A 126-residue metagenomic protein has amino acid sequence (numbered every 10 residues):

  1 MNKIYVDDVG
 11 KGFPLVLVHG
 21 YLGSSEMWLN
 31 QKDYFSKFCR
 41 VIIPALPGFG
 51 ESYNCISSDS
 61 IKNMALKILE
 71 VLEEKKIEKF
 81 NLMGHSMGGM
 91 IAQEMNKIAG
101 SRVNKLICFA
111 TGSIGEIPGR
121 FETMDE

Functional and structural regions predicted by a protein language model:
M1-K3: N-terminal cap/lid segment of alpha/beta-hydrolase-fold proteins
Y5-N54, V71: Conserved HGGG/HGGXW glycine-rich cap/lid loop of the alpha/beta-hydrolase fold
Y21, N30-D33, I56-D59, N96-K97 (+1 more regions): Short, glycine/charged-enriched secondary-structure capping and boundary segments
G23, G48, G89, S113-I114: Active-site micro-motifs of SAM-dependent methyltransferase domains
I42-M83, I98: Active-site loop/oxyanion-hole signature of alpha/beta-hydrolase fold enzymes
A45, S86, A110-G112: Nucleotide-sugar donor-binding loop of glycosyltransferases
G84-G88, A92: Gly/Ala-rich beta-loop-alpha elbow adjacent to hydrolase catalytic centers
Q93, K97-I98, V103-E126: Flexible "cap/lid" loop of the alpha/beta hydrolase fold
